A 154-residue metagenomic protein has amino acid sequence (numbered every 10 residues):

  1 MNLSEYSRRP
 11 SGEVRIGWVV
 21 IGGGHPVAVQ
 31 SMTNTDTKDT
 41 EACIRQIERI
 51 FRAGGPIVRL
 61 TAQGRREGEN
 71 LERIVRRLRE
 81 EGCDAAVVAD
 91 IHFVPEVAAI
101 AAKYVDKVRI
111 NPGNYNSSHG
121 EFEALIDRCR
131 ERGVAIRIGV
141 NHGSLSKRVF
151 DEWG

Functional and structural regions predicted by a protein language model:
M1-S31, R130: N-terminal amphipathic alpha-helix/helix-capping segment at the start of soluble metabolic enzymes
V27-T33, P56-L60, A85-I91, V108-I110 (+1 more regions): Hydrophobic faces of well-ordered beta-strands that scaffold small-molecule active sites in alpha/beta enzyme cores
N34, D39, F51-L78, P112-S117: Glycine-rich, proline-tolerant flexible connector loops at the mouths of alpha/beta enzymes
T37-R49, F93-A99: Short, acidic/polar
G54, R79-E81, A102-V108, R130-R132: Glycine-enriched alpha-helix->loop->beta-strand junction motifs that scaffold or abut catalytic
R65-A89, A124-I136: Alpha-helix-loop-beta-strand connector modules within alpha/beta enzyme cores
V87, P95-Y104, G120, K147: Catalytic cores of alpha/beta
Y115-G154: Conserved anion-binding
